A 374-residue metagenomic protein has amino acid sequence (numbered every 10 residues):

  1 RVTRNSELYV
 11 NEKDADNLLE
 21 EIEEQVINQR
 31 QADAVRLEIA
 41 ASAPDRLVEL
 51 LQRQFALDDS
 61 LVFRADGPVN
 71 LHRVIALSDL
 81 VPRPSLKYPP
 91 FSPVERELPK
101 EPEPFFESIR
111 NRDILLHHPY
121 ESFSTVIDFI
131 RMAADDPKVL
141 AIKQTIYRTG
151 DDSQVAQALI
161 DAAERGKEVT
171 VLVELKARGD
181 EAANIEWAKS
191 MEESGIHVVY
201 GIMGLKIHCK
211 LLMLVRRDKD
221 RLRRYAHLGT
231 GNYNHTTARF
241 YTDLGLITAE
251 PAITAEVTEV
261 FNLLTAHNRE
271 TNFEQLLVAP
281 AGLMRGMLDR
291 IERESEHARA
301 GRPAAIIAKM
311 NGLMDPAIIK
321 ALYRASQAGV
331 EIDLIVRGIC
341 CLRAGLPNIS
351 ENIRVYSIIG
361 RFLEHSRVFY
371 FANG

Functional and structural regions predicted by a protein language model:
R1-I306, R324-A328, C340-E364, V368-G374: N-terminal localization/anchoring segments of enzymes in phospholipid and broader phosphate metabolism
N311: Cofactor-pocket helix-loop regions in the catalytic cores of large enzyme subunits
E331-I335: Hydrophobic alpha/beta core scaffold segments
